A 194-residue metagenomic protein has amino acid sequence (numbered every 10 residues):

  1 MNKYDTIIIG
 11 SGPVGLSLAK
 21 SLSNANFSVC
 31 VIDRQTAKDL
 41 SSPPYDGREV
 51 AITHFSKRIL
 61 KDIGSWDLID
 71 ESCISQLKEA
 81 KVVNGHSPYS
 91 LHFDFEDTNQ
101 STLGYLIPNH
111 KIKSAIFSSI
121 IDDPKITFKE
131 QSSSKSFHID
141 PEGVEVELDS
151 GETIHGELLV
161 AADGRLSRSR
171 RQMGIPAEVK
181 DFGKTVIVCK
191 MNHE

Functional and structural regions predicted by a protein language model:
N2-V31: N-terminal Rossmann-like FAD-binding beta1-loop-alpha1 element of flavoenzymes
G10, D33, N84, M191: Short beta-strand/turn micro-motifs composed of small residues that flank or help shape donor/cofactor-binding pockets
V14, A37, L166: Conserved Rossmann-like nucleotide-cofactor binding loop
S21, A115, S119, K190: Rossmann-fold NAD(P)-dependent oxidoreductase module
S23-R48: Glycine-rich FAD pyrophosphate-binding loop
P44-G85: N-terminal FAD cofactor-binding segment of flavoenzymes
D62, I74-Q172, V179-T185: Conserved N-terminal helical subregion
V186-E194: Glycine-rich loop(s) and the adjacent beta-strand/alpha-helix scaffold that form part
